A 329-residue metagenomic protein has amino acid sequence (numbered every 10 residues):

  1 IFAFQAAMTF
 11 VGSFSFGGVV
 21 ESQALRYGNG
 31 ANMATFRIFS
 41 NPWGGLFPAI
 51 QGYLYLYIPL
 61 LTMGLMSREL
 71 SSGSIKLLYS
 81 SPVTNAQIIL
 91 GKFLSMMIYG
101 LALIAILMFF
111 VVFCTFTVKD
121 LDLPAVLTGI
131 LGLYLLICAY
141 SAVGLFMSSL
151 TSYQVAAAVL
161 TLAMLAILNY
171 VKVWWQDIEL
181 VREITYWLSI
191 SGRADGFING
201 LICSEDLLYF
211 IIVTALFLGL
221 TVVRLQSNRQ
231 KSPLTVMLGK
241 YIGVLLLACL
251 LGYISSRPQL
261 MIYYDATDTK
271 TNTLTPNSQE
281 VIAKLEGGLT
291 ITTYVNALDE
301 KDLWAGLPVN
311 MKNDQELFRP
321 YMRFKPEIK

Functional and structural regions predicted by a protein language model:
I1-E21, A49-I58, A163-I167: Hydrophobic alpha-helical transmembrane segments of multi-pass membrane transport/permease proteins
Q5, P42-R68, L103: Long, hydrophobic alpha-helical segments
T9, A34-Q51, L90-S152: Secretory targeting signals
G12-N41, L150, A157-Q230: Terminal transmembrane helical anchor/hairpin motif
P59-Y79, F93: Transmembrane helix boundary and interhelical loop/hinge segments in multi-pass membrane proteins
P233-P258: Internal/C-terminal transmembrane anchor helices
R257-K329: Juxtamembrane extramembrane loops of integral membrane proteins
